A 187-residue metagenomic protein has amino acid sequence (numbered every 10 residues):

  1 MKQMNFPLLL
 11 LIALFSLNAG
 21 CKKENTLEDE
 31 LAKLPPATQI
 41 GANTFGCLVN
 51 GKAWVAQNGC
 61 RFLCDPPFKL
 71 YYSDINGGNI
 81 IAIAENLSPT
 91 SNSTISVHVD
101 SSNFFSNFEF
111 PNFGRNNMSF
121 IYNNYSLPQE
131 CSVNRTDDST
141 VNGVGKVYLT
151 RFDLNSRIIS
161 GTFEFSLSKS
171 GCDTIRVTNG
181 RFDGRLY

Functional and structural regions predicted by a protein language model:
M1-L9: Bacterial N-terminal signal peptides that target proteins for export
K2-Q3, S16-A42: Bacterial Sec-dependent N-terminal signal peptides
L10-F15: Hydrophobic helical h-region of N-terminal Sec-dependent signal peptides in bacterial secretory/periplasmic proteins
E24-K33, A56, T140, F152: Terminal alpha-helical segments
A37-F68: Start-of-domain marker
F62-L154: Surface-exposed helix/loop patches within compact recognition domains
V144-Y187: C-terminal or internal capping secondary-structure element at the end of a domain, subdomain, or sheet
